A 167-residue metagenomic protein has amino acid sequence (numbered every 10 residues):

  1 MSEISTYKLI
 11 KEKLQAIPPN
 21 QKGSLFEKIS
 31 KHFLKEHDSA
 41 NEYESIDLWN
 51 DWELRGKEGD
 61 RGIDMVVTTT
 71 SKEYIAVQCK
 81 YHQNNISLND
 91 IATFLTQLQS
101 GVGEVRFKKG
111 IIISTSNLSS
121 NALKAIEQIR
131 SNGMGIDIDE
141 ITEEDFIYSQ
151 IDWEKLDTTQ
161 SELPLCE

Functional and structural regions predicted by a protein language model:
M1-E167: Mixed-charge (Asp/Glu-Lys/Arg
